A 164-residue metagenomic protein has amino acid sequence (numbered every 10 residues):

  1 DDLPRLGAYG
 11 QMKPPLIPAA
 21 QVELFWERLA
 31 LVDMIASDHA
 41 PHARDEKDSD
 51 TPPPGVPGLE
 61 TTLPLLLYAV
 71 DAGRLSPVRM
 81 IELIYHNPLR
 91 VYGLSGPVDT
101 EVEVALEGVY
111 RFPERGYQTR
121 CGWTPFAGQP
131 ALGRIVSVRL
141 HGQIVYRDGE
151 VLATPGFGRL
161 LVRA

Functional and structural regions predicted by a protein language model:
D1-I35: Histidine/acidic residue-rich metal-binding segments in metalloenzymes
D1-R5, E46-D48, E114-G116: Short acidic, glycine/serine/threonine-rich loops at helix termini
G10, K47-P52, C121-P125: Short beta-alpha connecting loops at secondary-structure transitions that line or flank enzyme active sites
G10-Q21, V56-P57, P125-A131: A short acidic, glycine-rich active-site loop that binds or catalyzes chemistry on phosphate/adenosine moieties
Q11-I17, L67-A72, V136: Short, well-ordered beta-strand elements within core beta-sheets of diverse protein domains
L31-M34, H39-V104: His/Asp/Glu-enriched, well-ordered alpha-helical/loop segment that forms or immediately abuts the divalent-metal
V98-L161: C-terminal cap of metal-dependent C-N hydrolases
A164: A cross-kingdom feature strongest in bacterial/archaeal respiratory oxidoreductases
